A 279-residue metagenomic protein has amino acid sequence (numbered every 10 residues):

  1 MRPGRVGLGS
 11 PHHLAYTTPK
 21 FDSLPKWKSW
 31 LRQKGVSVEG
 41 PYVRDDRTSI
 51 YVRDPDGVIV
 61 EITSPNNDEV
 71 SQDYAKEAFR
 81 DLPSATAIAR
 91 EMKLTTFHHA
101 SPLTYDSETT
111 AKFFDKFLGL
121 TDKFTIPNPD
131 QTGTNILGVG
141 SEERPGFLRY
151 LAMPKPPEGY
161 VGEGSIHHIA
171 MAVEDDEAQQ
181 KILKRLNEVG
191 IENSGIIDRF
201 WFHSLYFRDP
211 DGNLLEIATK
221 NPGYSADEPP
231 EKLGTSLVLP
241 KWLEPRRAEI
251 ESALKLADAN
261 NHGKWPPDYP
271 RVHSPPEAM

Functional and structural regions predicted by a protein language model:
M1, P41, P102-A152, D198 (+1 more regions): Core segments of cupin and vicinal oxygen chelate
M1-R5, T63-E91: Short, flexible helix-coil linker/hinge segments at the edges of structured domains or between repeats
R5-L8, R90-L94, Y160-G164: Short, flexible turn/loop "capping" segments at secondary-structure junctions
V6-D56, L103-K112, G164-M279: Vicinal oxygen chelate
D45-Y74: Internal, well-ordered alpha/beta segment that forms a basic, Gly-enriched binding/recognition surface
I62-D68, A152-P154, I217-Y224: Short beta->alpha transition motifs characteristic of CBS
Q72, S84-A111: Solenoidal tandem-repeat scaffolds enriched in leucines and small polar residues
S141-H167, I182: Flexible internal linker/loop segments at domain or repeat junctions
